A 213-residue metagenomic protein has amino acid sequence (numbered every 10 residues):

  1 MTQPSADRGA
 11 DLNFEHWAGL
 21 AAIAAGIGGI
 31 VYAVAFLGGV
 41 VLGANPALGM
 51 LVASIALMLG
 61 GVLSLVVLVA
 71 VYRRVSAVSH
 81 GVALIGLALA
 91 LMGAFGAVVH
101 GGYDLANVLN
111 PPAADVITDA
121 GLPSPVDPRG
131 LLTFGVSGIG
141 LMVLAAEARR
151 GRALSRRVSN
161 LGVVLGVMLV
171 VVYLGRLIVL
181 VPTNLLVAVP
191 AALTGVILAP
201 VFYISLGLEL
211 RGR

Functional and structural regions predicted by a protein language model:
T2-R213: Hydrophobic, aromatic-enriched alpha-helical segments typical of multi-pass transmembrane helices
